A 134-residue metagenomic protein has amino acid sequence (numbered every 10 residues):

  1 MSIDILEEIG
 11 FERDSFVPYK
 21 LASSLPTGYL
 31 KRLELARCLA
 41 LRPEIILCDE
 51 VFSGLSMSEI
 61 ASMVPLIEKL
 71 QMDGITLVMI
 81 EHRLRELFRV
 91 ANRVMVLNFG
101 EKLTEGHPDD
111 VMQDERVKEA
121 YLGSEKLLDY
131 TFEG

Functional and structural regions predicted by a protein language model:
L35: Hydrophobic anchor residue at the start of the ABC signature
R42: Conserved catalytic motifs of ABC-family nucleotide-binding domains
I46-D49: Catalytic Walker B motif of ABC-type/P-loop ATPase nucleotide-binding domains
A61-D73: Helical segment within the ABC ATPase nucleotide-binding domain
L87-R89: A short, surface-exposed alpha-helical micro-motif characterized by mixed small hydrophobic and charged/polar residues
E105-G106: ABC ATPase "signature
